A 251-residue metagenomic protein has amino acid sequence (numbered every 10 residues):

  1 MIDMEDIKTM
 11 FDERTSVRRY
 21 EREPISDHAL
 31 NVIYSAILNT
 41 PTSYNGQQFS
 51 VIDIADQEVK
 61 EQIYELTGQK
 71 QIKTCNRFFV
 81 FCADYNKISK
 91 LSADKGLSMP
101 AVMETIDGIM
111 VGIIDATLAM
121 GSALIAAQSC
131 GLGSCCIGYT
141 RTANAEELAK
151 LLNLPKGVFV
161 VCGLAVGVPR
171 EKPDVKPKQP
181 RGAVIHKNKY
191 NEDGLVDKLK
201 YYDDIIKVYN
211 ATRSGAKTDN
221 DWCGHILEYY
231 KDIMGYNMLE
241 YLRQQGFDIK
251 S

Functional and structural regions predicted by a protein language model:
M1-S251: Acidic, surface-exposed loops and disordered segments
